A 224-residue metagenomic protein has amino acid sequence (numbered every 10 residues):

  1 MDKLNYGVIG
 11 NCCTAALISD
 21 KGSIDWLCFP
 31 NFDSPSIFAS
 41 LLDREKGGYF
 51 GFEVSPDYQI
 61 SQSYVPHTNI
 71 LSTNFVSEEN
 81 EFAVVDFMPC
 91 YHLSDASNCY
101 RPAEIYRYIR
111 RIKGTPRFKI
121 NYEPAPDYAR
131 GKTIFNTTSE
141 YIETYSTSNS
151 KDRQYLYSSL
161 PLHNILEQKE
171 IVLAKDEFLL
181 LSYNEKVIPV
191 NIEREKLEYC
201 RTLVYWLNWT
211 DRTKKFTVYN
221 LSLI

Functional and structural regions predicted by a protein language model:
M1-I224: Acidic, mature catalytic/reactive cores of soluble proteins
